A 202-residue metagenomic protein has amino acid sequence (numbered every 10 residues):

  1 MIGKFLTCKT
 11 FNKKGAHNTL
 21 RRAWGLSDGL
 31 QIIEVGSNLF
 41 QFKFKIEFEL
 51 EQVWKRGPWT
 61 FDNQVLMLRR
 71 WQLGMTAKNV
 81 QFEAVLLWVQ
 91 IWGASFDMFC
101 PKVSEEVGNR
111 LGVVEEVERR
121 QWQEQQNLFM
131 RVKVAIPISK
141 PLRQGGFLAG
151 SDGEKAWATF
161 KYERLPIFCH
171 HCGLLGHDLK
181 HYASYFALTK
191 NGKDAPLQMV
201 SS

Functional and structural regions predicted by a protein language model:
M1-S202: Glycine- and charge-enriched interaction patches
